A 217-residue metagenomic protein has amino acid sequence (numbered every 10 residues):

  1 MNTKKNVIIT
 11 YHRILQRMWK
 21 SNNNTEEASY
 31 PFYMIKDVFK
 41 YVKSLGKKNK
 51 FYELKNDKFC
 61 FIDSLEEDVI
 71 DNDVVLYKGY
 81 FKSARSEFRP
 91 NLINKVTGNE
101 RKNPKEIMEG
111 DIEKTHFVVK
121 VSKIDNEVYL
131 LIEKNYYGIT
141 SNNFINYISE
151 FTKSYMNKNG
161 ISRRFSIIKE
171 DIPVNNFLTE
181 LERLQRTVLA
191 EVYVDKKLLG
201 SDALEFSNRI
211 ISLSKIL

Functional and structural regions predicted by a protein language model:
M1-N94, G138-L217: Terminal interaction module
I70-E133, Y137-G138: Long, hydrophobic/aromatic-enriched structural stretches that serve as scaffold segments
